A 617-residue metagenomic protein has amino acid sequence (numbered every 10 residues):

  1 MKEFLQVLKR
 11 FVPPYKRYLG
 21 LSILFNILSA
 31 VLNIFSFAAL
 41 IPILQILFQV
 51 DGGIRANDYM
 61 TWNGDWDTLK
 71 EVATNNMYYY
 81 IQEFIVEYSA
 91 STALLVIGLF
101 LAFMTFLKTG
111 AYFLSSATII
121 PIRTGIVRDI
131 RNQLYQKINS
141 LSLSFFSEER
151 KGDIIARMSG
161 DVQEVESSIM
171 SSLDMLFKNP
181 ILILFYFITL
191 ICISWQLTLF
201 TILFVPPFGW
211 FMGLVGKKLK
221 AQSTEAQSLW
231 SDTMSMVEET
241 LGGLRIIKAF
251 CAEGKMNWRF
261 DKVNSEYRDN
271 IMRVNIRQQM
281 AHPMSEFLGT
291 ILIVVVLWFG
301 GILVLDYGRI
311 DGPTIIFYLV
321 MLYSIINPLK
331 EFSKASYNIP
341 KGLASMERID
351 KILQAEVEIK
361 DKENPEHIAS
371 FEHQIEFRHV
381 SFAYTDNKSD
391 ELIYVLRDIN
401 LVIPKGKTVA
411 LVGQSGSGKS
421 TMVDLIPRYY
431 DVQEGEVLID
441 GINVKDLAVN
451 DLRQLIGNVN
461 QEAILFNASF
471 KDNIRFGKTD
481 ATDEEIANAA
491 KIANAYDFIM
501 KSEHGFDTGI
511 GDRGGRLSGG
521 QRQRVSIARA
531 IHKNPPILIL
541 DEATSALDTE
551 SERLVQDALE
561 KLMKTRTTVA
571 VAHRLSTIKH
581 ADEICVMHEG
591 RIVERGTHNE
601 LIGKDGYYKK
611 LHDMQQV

Functional and structural regions predicted by a protein language model:
M1-A38, I46-L101, L107, L114-I119 (+11 more regions): Membrane-integrated ABC transporters
P13-R17, L143-S144, G160-I169, L173 (+11 more regions): An intracellular "coupling" helix at the cytosolic face of ABC transporter transmembrane type-1 domains
L21-L28, D174-E225, W298-D311, N327: Transmembrane helices of ABC transporter permease
I27-F35, A102-F113, V165-S168, S172-L184 (+4 more regions): Hydrophobic alpha-helical transmembrane bundles that constitute the permease/transmembrane domains of multi-pass
N33-I41, Q45, G52, L95 (+14 more regions): Juxtamembrane helix-loop junctions of ABC transporter transmembrane domains
I138, F260, I349, F377-H379: Conserved catalytic Walker-motif region of ABC-type ATPase nucleotide-binding domains
T189-L203, R277-E347, I352-L353: Helix-loop-helix
K362, I368-V617: ABC-type nucleotide-binding domain
